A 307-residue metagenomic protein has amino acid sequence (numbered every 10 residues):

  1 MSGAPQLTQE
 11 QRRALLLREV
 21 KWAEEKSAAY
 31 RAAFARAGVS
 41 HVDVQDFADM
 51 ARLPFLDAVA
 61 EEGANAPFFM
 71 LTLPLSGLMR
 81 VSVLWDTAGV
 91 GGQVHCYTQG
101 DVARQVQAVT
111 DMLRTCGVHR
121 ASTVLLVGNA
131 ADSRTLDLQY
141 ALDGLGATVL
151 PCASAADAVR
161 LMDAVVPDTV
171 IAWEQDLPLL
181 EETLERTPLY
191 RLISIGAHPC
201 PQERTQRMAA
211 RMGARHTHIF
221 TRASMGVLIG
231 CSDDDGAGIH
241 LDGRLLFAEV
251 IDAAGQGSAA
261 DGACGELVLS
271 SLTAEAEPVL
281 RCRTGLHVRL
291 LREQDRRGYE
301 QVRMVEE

Functional and structural regions predicted by a protein language model:
M1-T115, H119: Nucleotide 5′-phosphate-binding alpha/beta core
S2-E24, L145-E307: Active-site glycine/GP-rich loop and adjacent strand/helix microenvironment that borders small-molecule binding pockets
H41-D43, R120, V166, P188-L189: Short loop/turn motifs at secondary-structure junctions
G89-A103, Q139-L150, M162-I171: Acidic/glycine-enriched edge-of-secondary-structure segments
V102, N129-A131, Q175-D176: Short glycine-enriched loops at secondary-structure junctions
V106-T123, A156-P167: Conserved ATP-dependent adenylate/AMP-binding module captured primarily in the ANL superfamily
T110-A147: Conserved AMP-binding loop of ANL adenylate-forming enzymes
